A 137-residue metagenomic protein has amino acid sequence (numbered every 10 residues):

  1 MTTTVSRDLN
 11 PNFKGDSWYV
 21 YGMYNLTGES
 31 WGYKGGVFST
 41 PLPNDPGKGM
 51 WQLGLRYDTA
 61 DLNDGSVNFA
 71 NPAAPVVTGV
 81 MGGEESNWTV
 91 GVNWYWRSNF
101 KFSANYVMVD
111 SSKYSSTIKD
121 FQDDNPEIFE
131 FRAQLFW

Functional and structural regions predicted by a protein language model:
M1-W137: Outer-membrane beta-barrel pore domains
